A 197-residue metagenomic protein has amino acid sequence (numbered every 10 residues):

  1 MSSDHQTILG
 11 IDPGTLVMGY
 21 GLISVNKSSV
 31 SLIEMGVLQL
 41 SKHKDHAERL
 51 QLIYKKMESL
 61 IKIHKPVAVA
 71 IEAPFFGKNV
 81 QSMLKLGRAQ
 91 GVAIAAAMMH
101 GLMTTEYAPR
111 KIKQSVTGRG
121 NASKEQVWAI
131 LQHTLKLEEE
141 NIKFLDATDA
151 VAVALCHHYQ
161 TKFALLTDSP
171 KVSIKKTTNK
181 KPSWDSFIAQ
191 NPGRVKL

Functional and structural regions predicted by a protein language model:
M1-L197: Phosphate- and other anionic-substrate recognition elements at nucleic-acid/protein interfaces
